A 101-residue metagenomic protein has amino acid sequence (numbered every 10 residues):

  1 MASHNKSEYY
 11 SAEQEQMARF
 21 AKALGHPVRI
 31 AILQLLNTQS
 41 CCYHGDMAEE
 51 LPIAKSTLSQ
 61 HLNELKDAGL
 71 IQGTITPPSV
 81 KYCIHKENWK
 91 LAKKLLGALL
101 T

Functional and structural regions predicted by a protein language model:
M1-M17, L35-T38, I75, K86-T101: Amphipathic alpha-helical dimerization/coiled-coil segments that flank or bridge DNA-binding/regulatory modules
E15-A54, T76-N88: N-terminal helix-turn-helix DNA-binding core of bacterial DNA-binding proteins
P27, L65, L91, L95: Solvent-exposed, charged/polar functional surfaces in cytosolic regulatory/catalytic domains
Q34, S59-H61: Base-recognition residues in the alpha-helical recognition helix of bacterial helix-turn-helix
E49, K66-D67: Alpha-helical residues within the helix-turn-helix
L51, L62, K93: Short amphipathic alpha-helical/adjacent loop interface patches that line ligand and macromolecule-binding sites
